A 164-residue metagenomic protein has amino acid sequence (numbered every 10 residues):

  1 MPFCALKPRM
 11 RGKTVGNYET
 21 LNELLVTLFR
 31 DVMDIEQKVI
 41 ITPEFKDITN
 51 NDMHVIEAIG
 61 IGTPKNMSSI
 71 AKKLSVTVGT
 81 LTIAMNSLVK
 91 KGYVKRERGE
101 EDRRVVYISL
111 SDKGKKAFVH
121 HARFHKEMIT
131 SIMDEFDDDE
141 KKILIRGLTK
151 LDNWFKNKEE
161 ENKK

Functional and structural regions predicted by a protein language model:
M1-K46: N-terminal leader segment of winged-helix/HTH proteins
C4, S87-I143: Charged, amphipathic alpha-helical coiled-coil/dimerization segments
N17-E19, R123-K164: Terminal interaction helix/tail motif
L25, F29-V32, D52, L74 (+3 more regions): Short amphipathic alpha-helical/adjacent loop interface patches that line ligand and macromolecule-binding sites
Q37-T77: N-terminal helix-turn-helix DNA-binding core of bacterial DNA-binding proteins
E57-I61, A122, T149: Short, locally clustered residues in the helix-turn-helix/winged-helix DNA-binding domain
T77-T80, A84: Helix-turn-helix DNA-binding motif, specifically the short coil turn and the N-cap/start of the second
A84-S87, G147: Residues within the DNA-recognition helix of helix-turn-helix
